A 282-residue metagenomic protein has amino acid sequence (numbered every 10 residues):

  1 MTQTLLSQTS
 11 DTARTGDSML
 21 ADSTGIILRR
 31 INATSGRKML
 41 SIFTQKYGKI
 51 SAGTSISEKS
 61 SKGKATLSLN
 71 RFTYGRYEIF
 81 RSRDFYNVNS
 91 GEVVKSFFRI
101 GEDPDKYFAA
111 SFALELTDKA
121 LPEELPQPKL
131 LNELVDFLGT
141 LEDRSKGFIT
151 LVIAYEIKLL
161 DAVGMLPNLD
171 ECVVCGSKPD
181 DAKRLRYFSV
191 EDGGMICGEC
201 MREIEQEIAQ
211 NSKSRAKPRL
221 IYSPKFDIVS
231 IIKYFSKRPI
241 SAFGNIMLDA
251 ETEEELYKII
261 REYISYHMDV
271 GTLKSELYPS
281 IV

Functional and structural regions predicted by a protein language model:
T2-V282: Non-catalytic alpha-helical scaffolds and adjoining flexible linkers that form interface surfaces for assembly
